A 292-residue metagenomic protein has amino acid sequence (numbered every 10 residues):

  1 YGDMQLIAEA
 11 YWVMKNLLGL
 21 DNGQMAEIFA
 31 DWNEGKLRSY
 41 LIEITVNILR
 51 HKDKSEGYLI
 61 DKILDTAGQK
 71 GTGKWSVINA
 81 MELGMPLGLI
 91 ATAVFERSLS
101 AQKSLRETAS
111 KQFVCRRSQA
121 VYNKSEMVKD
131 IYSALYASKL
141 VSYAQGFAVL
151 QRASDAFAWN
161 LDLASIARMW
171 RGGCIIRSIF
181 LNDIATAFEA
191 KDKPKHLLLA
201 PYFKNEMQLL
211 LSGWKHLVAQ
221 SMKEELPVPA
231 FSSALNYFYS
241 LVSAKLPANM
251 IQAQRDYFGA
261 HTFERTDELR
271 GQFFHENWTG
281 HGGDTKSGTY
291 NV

Functional and structural regions predicted by a protein language model:
M4-V228, H281-G283: C-terminal substrate-binding/catalytic lobe of Rossmann-fold NAD(P)-dependent dehydrogenases
Q208, G213-V292: C-terminal amphipathic alpha-helical interaction region
